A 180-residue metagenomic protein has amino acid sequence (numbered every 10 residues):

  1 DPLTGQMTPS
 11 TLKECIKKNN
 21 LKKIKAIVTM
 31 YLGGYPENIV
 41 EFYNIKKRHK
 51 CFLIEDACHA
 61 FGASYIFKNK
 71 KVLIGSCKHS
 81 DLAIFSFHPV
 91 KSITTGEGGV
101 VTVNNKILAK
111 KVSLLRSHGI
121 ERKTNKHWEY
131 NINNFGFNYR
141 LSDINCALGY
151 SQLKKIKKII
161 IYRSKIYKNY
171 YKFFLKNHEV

Functional and structural regions predicted by a protein language model:
L3-T95, V100-T102, K106-I107: Active-site phosphate-binding strand-loop segment of PLP-dependent enzymes
H59-K71, H79-V180: Active-site region of PLP-dependent enzymes
